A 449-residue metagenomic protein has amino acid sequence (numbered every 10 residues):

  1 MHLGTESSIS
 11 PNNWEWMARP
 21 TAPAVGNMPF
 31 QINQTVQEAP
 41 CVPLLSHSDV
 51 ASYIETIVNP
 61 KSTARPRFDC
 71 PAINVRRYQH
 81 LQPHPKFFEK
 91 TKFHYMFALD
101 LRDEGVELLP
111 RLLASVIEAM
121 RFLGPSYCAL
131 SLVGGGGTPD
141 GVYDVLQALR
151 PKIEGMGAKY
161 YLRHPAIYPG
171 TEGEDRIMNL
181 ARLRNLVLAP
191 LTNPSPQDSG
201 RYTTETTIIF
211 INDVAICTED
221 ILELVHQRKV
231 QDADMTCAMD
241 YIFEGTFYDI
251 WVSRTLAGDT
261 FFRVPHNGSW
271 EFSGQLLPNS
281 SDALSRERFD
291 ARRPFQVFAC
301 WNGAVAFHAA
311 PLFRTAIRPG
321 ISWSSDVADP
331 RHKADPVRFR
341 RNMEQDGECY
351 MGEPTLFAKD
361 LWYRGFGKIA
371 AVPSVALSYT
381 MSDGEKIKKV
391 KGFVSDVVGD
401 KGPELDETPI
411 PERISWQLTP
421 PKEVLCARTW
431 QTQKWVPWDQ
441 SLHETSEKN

Functional and structural regions predicted by a protein language model:
M1-E118: N-proximal low-complexity "stem/linker" segments adjacent to membrane-targeting elements
I9-N12, R364-K388, D400-K401: Active-site donor/metal-binding and catalytic loop motifs of nucleotide-sugar-dependent glycosylation enzymes
A72-Q82, R184-N193, P278-R293: A Trp-anchored, charged/polar loop motif used as the substrate-binding/catalytic surface of acyl/ester-handling
R102-L112, T138-V142, D175-R184, C349-E353: Phosphate/oxyanion-binding active-site loops and adjacent basic polyanion-contact surfaces
A114-Y127, K152: Short, acidic, metal-binding catalytic loop of nucleotide-sugar glycosyltransferases
L130-T206, I211: Active-site-proximal specificity loops/subdomain of glycosyltransferases
V214-A328, K401-P421, L425-S441: Conserved catalytic core of nucleotide-sugar-dependent glycosyltransferases
P294-Q296, G303-V305, A309-R314, R318-W323 (+1 more regions): Catalytic donor-sugar/metal-binding loop of nucleotide-sugar-dependent glycosyltransferases
